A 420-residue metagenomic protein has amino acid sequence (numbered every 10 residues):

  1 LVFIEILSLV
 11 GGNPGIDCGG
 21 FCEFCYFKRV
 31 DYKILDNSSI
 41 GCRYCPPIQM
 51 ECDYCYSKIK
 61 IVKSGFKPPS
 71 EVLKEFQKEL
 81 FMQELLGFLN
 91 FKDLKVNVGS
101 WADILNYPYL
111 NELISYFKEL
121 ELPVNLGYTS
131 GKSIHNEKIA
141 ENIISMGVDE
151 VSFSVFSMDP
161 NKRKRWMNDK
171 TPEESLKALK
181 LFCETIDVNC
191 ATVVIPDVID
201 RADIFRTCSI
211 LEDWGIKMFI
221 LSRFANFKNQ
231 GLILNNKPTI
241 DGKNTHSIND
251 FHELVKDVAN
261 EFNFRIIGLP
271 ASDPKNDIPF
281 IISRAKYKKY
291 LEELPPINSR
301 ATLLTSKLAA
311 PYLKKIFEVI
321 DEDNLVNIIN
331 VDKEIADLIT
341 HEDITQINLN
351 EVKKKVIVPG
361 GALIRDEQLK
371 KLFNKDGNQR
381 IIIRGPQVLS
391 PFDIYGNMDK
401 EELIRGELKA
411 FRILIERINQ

Functional and structural regions predicted by a protein language model:
L1-C55, L372-N378: Flexible, acidic/Gly-rich N-terminal and inter-domain linker regions that tether and position cofactor-handling modules
E5-V10, L94-S100, V124-Y128, D149-F153 (+4 more regions): Hydrophobic faces of well-ordered beta-strands that scaffold small-molecule active sites in alpha/beta enzyme cores
R29-Y107, L113, F117-H135, I143-S175: Core AdoMet radical
L80, N111-E121, I144, L179-E184 (+5 more regions): Surface-exposed amphipathic alpha-helices with a cationic face
W101-D103, T129-S133, F156-M158, V193-D197 (+2 more regions): Active-site beta-loop-alpha junctions enriched in small/polar residues
E137-E141, P196-W214: Catalytic cores of alpha/beta
P160, A178-D203, A225-N226: Conserved strand-turn element in the central/C-terminal portion of the radical SAM core barrel that lines
F205, E212-Q420: Auxiliary Fe-S-binding modules of radical SAM enzymes
